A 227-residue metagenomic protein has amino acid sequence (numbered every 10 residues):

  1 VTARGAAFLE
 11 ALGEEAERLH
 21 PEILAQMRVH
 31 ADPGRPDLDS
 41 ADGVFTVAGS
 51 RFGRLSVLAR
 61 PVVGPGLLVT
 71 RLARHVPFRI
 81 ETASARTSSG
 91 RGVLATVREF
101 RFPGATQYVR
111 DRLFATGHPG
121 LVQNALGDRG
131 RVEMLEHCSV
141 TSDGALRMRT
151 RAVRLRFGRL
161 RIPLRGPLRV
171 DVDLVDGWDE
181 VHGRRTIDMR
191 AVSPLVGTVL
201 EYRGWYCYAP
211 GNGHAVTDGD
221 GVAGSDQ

Functional and structural regions predicted by a protein language model:
V1-E10, D218-D226: Basic/polar N-terminal segments that are highly enriched at the extreme N-terminus, encompassing both cleavable
T2-V181, R185-M189, Y202: Soluble ligand-binding/transfer domains with enclosed cavities or grooves
I187-Q227: C-terminal structured interaction module
